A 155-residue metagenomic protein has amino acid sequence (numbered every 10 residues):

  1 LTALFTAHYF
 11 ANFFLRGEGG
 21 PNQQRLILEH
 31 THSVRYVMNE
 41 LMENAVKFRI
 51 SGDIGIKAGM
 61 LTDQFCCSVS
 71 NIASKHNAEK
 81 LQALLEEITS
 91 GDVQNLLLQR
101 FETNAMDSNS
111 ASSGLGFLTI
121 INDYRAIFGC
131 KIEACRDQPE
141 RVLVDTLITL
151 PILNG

Functional and structural regions predicted by a protein language model:
L1-R25, E87-R100: Helix-loop-beta hinge of the Bergerat
F10-N39, A105-S110: Conserved short strand/loop->alpha-helix "switch" segment adjacent to the catalytic nucleotide/phosphoryl-transfer site
L28-M60, L118-D123: Conserved ATP-binding N-box helix of the HATPase_c
D63-S112: Glycine-rich/acidic phosphate-handling loop/turn and adjacent ATP-lid/helix of nucleotide-binding kinase/ATPase domains
I72-S74, T149-N154: Two-component histidine kinase transmitter core
A105-A126: Glycine-rich phosphate-binding loop
A126-R136: Glycine-rich ATP-binding loops of the HATPase_c
E140-P151: Short C-terminal beta-strand
